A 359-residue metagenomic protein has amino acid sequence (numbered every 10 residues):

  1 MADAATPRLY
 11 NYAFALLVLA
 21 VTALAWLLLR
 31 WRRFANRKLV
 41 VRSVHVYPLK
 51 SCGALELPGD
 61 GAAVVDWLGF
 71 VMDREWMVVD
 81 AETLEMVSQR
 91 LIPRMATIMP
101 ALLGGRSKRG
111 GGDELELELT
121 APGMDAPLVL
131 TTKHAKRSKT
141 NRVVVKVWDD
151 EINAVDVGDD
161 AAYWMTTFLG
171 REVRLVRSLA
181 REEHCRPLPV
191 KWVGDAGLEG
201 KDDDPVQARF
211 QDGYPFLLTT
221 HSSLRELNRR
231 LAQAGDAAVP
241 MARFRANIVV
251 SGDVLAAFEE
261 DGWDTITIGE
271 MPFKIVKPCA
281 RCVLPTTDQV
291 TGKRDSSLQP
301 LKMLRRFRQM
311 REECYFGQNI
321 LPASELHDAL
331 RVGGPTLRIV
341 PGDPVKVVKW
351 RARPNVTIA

Functional and structural regions predicted by a protein language model:
A2-A359: Metal-cofactor-dependent catalytic cores
